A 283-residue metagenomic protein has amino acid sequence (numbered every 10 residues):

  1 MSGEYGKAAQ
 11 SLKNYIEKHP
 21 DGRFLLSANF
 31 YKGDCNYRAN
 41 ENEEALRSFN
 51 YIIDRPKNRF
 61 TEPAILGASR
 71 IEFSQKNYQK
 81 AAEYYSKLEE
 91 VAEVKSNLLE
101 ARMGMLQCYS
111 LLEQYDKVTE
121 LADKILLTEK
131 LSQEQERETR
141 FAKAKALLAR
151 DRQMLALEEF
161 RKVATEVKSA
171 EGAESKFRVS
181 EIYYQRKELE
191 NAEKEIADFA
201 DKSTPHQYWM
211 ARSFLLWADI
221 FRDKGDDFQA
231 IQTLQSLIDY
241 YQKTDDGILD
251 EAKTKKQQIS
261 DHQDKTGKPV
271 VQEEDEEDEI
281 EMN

Functional and structural regions predicted by a protein language model:
M1-N283: Acidic, polar-rich low-complexity tracts and alpha-helical solenoid repeat scaffolds
